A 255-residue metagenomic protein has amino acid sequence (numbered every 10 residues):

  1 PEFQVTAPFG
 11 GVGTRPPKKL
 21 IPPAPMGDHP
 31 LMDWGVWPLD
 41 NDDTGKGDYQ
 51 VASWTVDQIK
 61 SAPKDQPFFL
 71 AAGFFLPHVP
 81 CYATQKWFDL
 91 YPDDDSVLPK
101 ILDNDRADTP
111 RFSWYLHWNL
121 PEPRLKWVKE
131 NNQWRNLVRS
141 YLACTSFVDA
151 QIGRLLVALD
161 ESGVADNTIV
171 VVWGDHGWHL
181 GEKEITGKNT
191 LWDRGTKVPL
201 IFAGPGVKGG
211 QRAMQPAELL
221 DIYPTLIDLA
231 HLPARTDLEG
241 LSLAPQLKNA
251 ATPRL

Functional and structural regions predicted by a protein language model:
P1: His/Cys-centered metal/cofactor-coordination and adjacent catalytic loops
T6-A52, D57-A217, L229-D237: Active-site-proximal cap/lid insertion segments
G47, A244-Q246: FAD-dinucleotide binding site
L219, Y223: Zinc-coordinating Cys/His ligand positions in small cysteine/histidine-rich zinc-finger domains
L241: Conserved active-site segments centered on acidic
L247-L255: Short, intrinsically disordered, charge-balanced linker/junction segments flanking boundaries in proteins
